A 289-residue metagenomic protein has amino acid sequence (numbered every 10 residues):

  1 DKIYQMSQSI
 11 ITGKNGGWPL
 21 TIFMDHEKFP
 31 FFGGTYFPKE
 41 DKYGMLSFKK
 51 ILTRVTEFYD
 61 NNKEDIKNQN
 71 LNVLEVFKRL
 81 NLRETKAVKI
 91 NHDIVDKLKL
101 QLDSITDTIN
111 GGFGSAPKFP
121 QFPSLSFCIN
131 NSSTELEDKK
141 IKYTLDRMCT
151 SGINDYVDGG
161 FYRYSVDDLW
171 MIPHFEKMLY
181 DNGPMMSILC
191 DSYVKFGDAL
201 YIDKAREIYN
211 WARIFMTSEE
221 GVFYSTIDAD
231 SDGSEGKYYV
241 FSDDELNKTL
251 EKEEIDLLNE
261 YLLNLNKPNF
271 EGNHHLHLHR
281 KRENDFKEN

Functional and structural regions predicted by a protein language model:
D1-N289: Replace the tail clause
